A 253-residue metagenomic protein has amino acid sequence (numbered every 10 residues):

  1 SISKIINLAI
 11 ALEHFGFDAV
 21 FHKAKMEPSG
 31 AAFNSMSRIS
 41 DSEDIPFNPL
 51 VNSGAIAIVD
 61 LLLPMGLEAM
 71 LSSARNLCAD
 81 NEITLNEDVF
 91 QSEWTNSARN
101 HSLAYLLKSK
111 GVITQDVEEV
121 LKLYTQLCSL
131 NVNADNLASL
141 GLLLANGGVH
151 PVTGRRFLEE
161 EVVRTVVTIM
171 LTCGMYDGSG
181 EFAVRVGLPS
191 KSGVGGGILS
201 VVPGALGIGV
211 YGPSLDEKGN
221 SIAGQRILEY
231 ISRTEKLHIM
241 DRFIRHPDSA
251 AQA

Functional and structural regions predicted by a protein language model:
S1-H22, L140, I208: Active-site SXXK
S1-N7, L50-A57, N133-S139, V162 (+2 more regions): Catalytic-loop motifs flanking and including active-site residues across diverse enzymes
S3, P46-L50, T95, R99 (+4 more regions): Secondary-structure capping and boundary motifs in well-ordered enzyme cores
A11-L127: Active-site-adjacent helix/loop patches that line small-molecule binding or acyl-intermediate pockets
A32, E82-N86, Q115, N133 (+3 more regions): Residue-level signal for secondary-structure boundary elements
V59, R75, A104, A138-G141 (+2 more regions): Non-transmembrane alpha-helical segments in soluble domains of secreted/periplasmic/extracellular proteins
W94, Y105-T165, K218-S221: Penicillin-binding protein/beta-lactamase superfamily catalytic region
A145-A253: Structured C-terminal helix/loop/strand segments within mature extracytoplasmic catalytic/sensor domains
